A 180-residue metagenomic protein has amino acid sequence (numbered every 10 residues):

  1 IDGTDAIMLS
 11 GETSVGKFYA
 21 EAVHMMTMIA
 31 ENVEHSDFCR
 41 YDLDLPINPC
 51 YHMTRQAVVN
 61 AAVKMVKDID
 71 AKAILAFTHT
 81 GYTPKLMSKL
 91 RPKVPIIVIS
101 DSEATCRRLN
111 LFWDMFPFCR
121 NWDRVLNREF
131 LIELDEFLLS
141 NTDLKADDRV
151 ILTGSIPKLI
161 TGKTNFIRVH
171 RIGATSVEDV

Functional and structural regions predicted by a protein language model:
I1-Y19: Glycine-rich phosphate-binding active-site loops on the catalytic face of alpha/beta enzymes
D5-A6, T27-C39, K67-A71, P92 (+3 more regions): Generic secondary-structure signature for well-ordered alpha-helical cores
I7-M8, I74, V150: Hydrophobic residues within beta-strands of alpha/beta enzymes
T13-H35, F166-H170: C-terminal helical cap(s) of enzyme catalytic domains, especially alpha/beta-barrels
T27-A62: Long, charged amphipathic helices and adjacent flexible linkers at domain junctions
A57-A71, F130-T142, D148: Phosphate-interacting basic helix/loop segments used at nucleotide- and nucleic-acid interfaces
T83-K85, R91-F130: Nucleotide-binding motor/catalytic cores of P-loop/tubulin-like NTPases across gene-expression machines
F116-C119, I132, E136-F137, K163-V180: Beta-strand/loop-dominated core regions that host nucleotide or nucleotide-derived cofactor-binding catalytic loops
